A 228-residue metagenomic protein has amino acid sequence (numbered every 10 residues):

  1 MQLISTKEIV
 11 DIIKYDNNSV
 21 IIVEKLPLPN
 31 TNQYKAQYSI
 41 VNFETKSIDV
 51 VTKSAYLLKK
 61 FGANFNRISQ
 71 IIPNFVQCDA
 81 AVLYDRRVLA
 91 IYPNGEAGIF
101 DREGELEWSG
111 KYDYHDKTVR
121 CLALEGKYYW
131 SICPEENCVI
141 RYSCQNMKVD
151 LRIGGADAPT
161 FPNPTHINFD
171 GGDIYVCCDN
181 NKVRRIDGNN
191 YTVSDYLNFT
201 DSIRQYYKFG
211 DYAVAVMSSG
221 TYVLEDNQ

Functional and structural regions predicted by a protein language model:
M1-S5, G62-I72, E105-D113, K148-P159 (+1 more regions): A short beta-strand motif characteristic of beta-propeller blades
T6-Y15, A55-L83, H115-G126, T160-G171 (+1 more regions): Repeated scaffold domains used in trafficking and secretory/extracellular systems, primarily beta-propellers
N18-S19, R87-V88, Y128, D173 (+1 more regions): Conserved core beta-strand positions within WD40 beta-propeller blades
I22-N32, V82-L83, A90-N94, S131-N137 (+2 more regions): Conserved beta-strand positions in repeat-built beta-propeller and related beta-rich domains
L28-I40, L58, G95-I99, E136-R141 (+2 more regions): Structural motif
F43-T45, D101-G104, S143-M147, D187-Y191 (+1 more regions): Short loop/turn segments that connect beta-strands within beta-propeller blades
G110-F169, I174: Eukaryotic tandem repeat interaction scaffolds
Q205-Q228: Blade-level signature of beta-propeller repeat domains, shared across WD40, Kelch, NHL, RCC1 and BNR/Asp-box propellers
